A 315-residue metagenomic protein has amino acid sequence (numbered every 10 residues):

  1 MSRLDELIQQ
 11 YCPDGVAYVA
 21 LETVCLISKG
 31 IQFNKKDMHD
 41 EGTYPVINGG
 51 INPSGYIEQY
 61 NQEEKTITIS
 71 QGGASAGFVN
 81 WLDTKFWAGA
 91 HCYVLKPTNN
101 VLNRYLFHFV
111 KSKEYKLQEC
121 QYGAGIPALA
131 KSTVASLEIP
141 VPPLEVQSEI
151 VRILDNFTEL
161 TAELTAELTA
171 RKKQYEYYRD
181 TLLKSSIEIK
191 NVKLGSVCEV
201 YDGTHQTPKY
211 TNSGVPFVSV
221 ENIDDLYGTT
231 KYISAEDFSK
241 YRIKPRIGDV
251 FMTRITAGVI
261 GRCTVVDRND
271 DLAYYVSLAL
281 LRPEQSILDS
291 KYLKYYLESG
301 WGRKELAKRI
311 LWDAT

Functional and structural regions predicted by a protein language model:
M1, G15-A17, L102, A135-K172 (+3 more regions): Amphipathic alpha-helical segments
M1-Y11, G72: Accessory (non-catalytic) regions of SAM-dependent nucleic-acid methyltransferases and partner specificity/recognition
I8-I31, D37, E41-N48, K184-T204 (+1 more regions): Non-catalytic DNA-recognition/assembly elements of restriction-modification systems
N48-K111, G123, A130, S219 (+2 more regions): A short beta-sheet element
T66, L168-K184, D270-Y274: Short amphipathic alpha-helical linker/capping segments at the junctions of internal repeats and modular domains
K96, F109-I139, H205, Y296-T315: Specificity-determining recognition surfaces
A124, A166-Q174, G228-Y232: Short, tandemly repeated low-complexity microdomains enriched for cysteine and small residues
F217-K231, T253: Short, basic/aromatic beta-hairpin or loop at an interaction surface
